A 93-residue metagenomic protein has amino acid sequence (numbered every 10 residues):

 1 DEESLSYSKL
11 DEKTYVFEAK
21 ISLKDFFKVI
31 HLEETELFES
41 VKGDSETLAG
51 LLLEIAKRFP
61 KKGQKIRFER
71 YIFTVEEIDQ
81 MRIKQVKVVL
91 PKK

Functional and structural regions predicted by a protein language model:
D1-K93: Cytosolic regulatory modules rich in charged/polar residues
